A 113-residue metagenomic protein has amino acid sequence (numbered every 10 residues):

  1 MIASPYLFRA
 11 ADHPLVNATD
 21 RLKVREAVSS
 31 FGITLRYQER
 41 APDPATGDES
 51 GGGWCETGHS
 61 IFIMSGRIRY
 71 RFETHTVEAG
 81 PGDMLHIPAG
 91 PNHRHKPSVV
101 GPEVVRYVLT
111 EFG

Functional and structural regions predicted by a protein language model:
M1-N17: Catalytic-core "active-site belt" of small-molecule-metabolizing enzymes, emphasizing His/Asp/Glu-rich regions
H13-G52, E111-F112: A short glycine-rich, His/Asp/Glu-containing loop-to-beta-strand
S29-F31, R71-H75: Short strand-coil-strand connectors
Q38, H86, G101-G113: A short hydrophobic beta-strand segment most commonly corresponding to one strand of the jelly-roll/cupin
G53-Y70: Short, conserved beta-strand element in jelly-roll/cupin
Y70-R71, I87, H93-P102: Short beta-strand His + acidic residue motifs that chelate non-heme Fe in jelly-roll/DSBH and cupin folds
E73-P91: Short acidic-glycine-tyrosine-enriched beta hairpin
